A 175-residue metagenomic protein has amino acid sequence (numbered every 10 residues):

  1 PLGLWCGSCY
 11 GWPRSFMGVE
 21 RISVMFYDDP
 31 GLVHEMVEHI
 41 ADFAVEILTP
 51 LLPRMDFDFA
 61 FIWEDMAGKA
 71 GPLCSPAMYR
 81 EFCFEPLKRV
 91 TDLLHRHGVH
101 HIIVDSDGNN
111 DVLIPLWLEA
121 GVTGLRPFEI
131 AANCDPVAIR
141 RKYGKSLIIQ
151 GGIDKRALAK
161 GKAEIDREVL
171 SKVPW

Functional and structural regions predicted by a protein language model:
P1-W175: Active-site loop segments of alpha/beta catalytic cores
